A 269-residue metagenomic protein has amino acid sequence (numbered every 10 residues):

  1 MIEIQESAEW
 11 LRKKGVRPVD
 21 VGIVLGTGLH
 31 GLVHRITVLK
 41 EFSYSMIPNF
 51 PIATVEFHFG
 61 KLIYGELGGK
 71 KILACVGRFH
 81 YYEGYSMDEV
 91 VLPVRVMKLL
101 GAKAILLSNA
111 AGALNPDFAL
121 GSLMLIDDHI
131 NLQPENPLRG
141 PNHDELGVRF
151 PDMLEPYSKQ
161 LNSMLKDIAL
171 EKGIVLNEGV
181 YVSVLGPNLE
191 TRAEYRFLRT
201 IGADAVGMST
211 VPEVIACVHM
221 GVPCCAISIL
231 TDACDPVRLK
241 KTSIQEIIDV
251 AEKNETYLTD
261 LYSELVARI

Functional and structural regions predicted by a protein language model:
M1-M153: Metabolite-binding pocket within alpha/beta catalytic cores that recognizes anionic/polar moieties
W10, K14, Q160, M164-I174 (+1 more regions): Generic non-transmembrane alpha-helical segments
K98-G101, R199, V218: Non-catalytic positions within long, well-ordered alpha-helices that form the structural scaffold/packing of enzyme
K103-A104, D204, P223: Short acidic/polar active-site loop segments enriched in Thr and Asp
N162, I168-D204: Active-site/ligand-binding-proximal alpha/beta "capping" segment
M208-E246: Zn-dependent metallopeptidase/amidohydrolase metal-coordination segment
C234-I269: His/Asp/Glu-rich mid-to-C-terminal helical/loop segments that flank catalytic regions of hydrolases
